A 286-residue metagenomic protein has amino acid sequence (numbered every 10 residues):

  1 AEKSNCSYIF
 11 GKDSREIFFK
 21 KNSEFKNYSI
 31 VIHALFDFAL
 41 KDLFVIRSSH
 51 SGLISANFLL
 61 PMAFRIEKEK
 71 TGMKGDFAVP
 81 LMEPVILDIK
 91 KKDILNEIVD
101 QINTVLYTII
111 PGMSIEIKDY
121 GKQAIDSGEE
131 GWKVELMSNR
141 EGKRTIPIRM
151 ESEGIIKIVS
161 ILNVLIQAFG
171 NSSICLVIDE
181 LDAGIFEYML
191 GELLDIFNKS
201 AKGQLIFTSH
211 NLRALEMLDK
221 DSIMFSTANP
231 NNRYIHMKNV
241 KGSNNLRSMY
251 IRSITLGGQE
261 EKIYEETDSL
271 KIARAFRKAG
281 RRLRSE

Functional and structural regions predicted by a protein language model:
A1, A34, A39, A56 (+10 more regions): A sequence-composition feature that detects small, non-aromatic residues
A1-P111: Electropositive, glycine-dotted interaction segments that contact anionic polymers or phosphate-rich ligands
K3-C6, D13-R15, K26-Y28, P111-S114 (+3 more regions): Generic structural motif recognizing short loop/turn segments at the entrances and edges of beta-strands
F10-K12, F19-K21, I117-D119, S138-R140 (+1 more regions): Surface-exposed beta-strand edges and flanking loops
I54-K70, K118-S127, S152-I158, E187-L190 (+1 more regions): Phosphate-binding glycine-rich loops and adjacent basic patches that engage nucleotide phosphates, nucleic-acid
G75-M150, G258-E260, T267-E286: Extended helical coiled-coil dimerization/tether regions that scaffold and oligomerize large DNA-maintenance assemblies
E130-I272, R282: Switch/communication elements of ASCE P-loop NTPase nucleotide-binding domains
